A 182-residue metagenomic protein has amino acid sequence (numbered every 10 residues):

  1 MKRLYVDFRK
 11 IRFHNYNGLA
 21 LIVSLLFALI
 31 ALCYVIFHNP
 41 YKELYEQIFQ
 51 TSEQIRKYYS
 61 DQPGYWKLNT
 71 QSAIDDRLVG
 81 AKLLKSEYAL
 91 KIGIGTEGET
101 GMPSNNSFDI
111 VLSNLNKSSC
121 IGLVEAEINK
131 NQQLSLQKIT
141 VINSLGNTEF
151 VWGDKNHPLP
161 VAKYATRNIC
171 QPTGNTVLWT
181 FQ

Functional and structural regions predicted by a protein language model:
M1-L44: N-terminal single-pass transmembrane signal-anchor helix
R9-K10, K57-D61, D76: Polar/charged alpha-helical tracts
F37, L44-W66: N-terminal alpha-helical signal peptides/signal-anchor transmembrane segments
P63-Q182: Periplasmic/extracellular, small/polar-rich flexible segments of pilin-like filament-forming proteins
